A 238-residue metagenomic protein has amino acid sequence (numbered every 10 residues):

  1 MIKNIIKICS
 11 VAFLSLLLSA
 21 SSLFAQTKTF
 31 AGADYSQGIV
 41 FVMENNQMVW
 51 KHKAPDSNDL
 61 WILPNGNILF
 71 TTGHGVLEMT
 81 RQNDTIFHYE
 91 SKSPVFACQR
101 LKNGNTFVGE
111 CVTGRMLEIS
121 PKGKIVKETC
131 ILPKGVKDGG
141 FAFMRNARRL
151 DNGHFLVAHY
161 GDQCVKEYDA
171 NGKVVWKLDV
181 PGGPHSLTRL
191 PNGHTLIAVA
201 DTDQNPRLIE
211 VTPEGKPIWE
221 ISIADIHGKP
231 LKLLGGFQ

Functional and structural regions predicted by a protein language model:
M1-I8: Positively charged n-region of N-terminal signal peptides that target proteins for export
C9-S21: Bacterial N-terminal signal peptides
Q26-Q238: Secretory-pathway ectodomains
